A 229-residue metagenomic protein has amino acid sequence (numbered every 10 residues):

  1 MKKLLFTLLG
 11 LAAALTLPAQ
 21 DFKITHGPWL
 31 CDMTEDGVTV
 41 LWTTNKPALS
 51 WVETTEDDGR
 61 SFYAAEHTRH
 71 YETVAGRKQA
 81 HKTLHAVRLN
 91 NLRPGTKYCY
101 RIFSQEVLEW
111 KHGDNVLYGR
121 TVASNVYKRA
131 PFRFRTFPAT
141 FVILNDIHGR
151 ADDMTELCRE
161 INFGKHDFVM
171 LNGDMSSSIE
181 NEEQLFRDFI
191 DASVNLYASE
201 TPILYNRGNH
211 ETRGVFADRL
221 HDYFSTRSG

Functional and structural regions predicted by a protein language model:
M1-L4: Positively charged n-region of N-terminal signal peptides that target proteins for export
L9-P18: Hydrophobic h-region of N-terminal signal peptides that target proteins for export in Gram-negative bacteria
A19-I143, F163-K165: Acidic, histidine-bearing metal-coordination/catalytic regions of metal-dependent phosphoesterases
Q105-R133, F186-G229: Extended active-site neighborhood of metal-dependent phosphoesterases/phosphodiesterases
F137-P138, I147, E160, G164-D167 (+2 more regions): Extended recognition/assembly regions associated with phosphoester-bond processing machinery
V142-N145, F168-D174, P202-N209: Active-site neighborhood of phospho(di)ester-bond hydrolases with catalytic His/Asp-centered motifs
G149-M154, S177-E180, R207-F216: Active-site environment of divalent metal-dependent phosphoester hydrolases
M154-E160, D188, A192: A short acidic, amphipathic alpha-helical/loop segment
